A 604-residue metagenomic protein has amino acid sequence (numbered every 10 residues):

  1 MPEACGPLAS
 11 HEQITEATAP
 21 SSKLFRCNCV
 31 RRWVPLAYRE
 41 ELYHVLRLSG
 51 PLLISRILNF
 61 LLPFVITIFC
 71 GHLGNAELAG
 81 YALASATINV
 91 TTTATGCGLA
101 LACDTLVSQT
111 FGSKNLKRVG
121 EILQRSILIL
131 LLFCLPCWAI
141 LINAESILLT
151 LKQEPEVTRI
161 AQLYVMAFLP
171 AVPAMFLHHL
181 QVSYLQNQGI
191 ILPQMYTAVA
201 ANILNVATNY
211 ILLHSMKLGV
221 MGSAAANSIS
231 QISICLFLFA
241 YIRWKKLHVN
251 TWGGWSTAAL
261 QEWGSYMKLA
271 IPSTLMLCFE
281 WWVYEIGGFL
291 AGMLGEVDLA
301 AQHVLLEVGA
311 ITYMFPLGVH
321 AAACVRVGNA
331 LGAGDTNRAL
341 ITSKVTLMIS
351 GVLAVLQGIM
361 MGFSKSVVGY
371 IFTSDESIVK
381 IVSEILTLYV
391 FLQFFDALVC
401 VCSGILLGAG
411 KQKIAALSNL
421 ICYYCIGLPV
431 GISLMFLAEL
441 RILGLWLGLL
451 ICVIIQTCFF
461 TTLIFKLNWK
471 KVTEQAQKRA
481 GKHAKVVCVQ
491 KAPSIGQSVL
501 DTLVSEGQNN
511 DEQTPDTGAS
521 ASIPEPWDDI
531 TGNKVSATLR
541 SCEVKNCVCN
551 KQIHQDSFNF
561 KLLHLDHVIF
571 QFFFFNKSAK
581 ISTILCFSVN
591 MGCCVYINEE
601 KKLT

Functional and structural regions predicted by a protein language model:
M1-S49, L106-A174, L192, N202-T208 (+6 more regions): Short alpha-helical transmembrane segments in multi-pass integral membrane proteins
E3, E12-C29, W33, Y43-D104 (+2 more regions): Signature of the first transmembrane helix
R47-I66, A167, A201, S230-I234 (+4 more regions): Transmembrane helical elements of multi-pass membrane transporters/channels
P51-S55, I88-G96, F133, A167-A171 (+7 more regions): Alpha-helical transmembrane segments of multi-pass integral membrane proteins
F60-A79, L148-P155, I211-L218, T274 (+5 more regions): Helix-terminus/linker motif at the lipid-water interface of multi-pass membrane proteins
F64-I68, S146, L180-Y184, I203-I211 (+7 more regions): Alpha-helical transmembrane segments of multipass membrane proteins
F64-T67, L78-W138, I142, H178-N187 (+3 more regions): Small-residue-rich hydrophobic transmembrane alpha-helices
A198-L204, E307-V308, L420-P429: Small-residue-enriched core segments of transmembrane alpha-helices in multipass membrane transport and channel
